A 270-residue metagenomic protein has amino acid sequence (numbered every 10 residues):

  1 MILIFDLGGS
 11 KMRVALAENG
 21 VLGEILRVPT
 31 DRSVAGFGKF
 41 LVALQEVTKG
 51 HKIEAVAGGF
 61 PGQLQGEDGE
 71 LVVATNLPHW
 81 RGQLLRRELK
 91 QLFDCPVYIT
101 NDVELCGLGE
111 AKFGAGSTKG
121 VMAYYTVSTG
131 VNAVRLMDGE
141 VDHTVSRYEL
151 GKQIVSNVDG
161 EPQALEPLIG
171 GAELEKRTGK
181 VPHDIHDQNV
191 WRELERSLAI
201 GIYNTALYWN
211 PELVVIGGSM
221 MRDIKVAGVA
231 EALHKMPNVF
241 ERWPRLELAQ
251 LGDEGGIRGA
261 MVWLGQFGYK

Functional and structural regions predicted by a protein language model:
M1-A55, G66-E70, L89-C95, K112-V121 (+3 more regions): ATP-binding/phosphotransfer module of carbohydrate and carboxylate kinases, centering on a glycine-rich
D6, A57-P61, Y124-G130, V134: Short beta-strand segments
L26-V28, T75, V145: Short hydrophobic alpha-helix segments
T30-R32, H79, Y148-G151: A short acidic/small-residue loop/turn micro-motif
G69-G82: A charged helix-plus-loop insertion that forms the helical arch/lid used to bind and gate nucleic-acid substrates
V97-N101: General beta-strand structural signal in soluble alpha/beta enzymes
E104, G130, M221: Catalytic metal-binding/acid-base residues of hydrolase active sites
